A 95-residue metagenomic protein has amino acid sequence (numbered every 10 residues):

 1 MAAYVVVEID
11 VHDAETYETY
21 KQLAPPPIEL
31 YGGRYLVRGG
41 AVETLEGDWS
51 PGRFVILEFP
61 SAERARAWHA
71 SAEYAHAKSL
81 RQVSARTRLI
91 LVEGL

Functional and structural regions predicted by a protein language model:
M1-L95: Conserved, structured core segments of small domains
